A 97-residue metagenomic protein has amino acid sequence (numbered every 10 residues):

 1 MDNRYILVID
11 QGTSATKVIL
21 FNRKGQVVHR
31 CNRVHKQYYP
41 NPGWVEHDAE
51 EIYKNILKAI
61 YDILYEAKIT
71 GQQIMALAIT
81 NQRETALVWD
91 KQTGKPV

Functional and structural regions predicted by a protein language model:
M1-V97: N-terminal glycine/serine-rich phosphate-binding loop of ATP-dependent small-molecule kinases, especially carbohydrate
